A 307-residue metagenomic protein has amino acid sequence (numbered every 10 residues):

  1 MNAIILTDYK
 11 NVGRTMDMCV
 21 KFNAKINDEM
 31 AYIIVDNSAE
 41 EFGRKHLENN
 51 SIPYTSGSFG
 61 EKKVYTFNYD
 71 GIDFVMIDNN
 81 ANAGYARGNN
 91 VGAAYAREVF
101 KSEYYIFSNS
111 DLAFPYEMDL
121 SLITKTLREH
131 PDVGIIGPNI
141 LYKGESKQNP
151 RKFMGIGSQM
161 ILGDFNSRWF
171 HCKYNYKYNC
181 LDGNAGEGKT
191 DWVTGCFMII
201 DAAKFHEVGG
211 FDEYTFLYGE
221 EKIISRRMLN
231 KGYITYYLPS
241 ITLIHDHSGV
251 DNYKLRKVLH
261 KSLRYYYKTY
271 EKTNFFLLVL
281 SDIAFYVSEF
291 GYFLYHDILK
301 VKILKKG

Functional and structural regions predicted by a protein language model:
N11-K25: Short, well-formed alpha-helical segments that are part of the catalytic scaffolds of diverse glycosyltransferases
V12, I34-G60, A81: A conserved acidic beta->alpha catalytic loop
D78-V99: Glycine-rich, basic loop-to-helix element that forms the pyrophosphate-binding segment of sugar-nucleotide handling
K101-A113: Short beta-strand-to-loop acidic/aromatic patch adjacent to the donor-nucleotide binding site
A113-P150: Conserved donor NDP-sugar-binding/catalytic core segment of glycosyltransferases
I156-T190: Short, flexible, basic/aromatic active-site loop/helix in glycosyltransferases
G183-T242: A short, conserved alpha-helix in the catalytic core of glycosyltransferases
N252-G307: Non-catalytic, C-terminal membrane-associated alpha-helical segments of glycosyltransferases
